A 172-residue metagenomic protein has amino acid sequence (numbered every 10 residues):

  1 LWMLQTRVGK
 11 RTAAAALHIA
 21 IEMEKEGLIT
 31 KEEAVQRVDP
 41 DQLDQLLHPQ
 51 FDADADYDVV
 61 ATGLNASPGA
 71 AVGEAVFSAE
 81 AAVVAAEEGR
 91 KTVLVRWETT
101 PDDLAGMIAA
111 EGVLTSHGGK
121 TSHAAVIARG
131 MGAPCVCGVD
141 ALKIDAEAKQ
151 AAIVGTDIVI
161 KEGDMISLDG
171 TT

Functional and structural regions predicted by a protein language model:
L1-V60, I160-T172: Terminal amphipathic helices with adjacent charged low-complexity linkers/tails
W2, Q50, A71-A81, G89-K91 (+2 more regions): Acidic, glycine-rich flexible loop/linker segments
L17-I21, E32, T92, V126 (+1 more regions): Predominant activation on well-ordered alpha-helical scaffold segments within soluble catalytic domains
E26-L28, E32-T100, G112-V113: Long, charge-dense accessory insertions within large macromolecular proteins
